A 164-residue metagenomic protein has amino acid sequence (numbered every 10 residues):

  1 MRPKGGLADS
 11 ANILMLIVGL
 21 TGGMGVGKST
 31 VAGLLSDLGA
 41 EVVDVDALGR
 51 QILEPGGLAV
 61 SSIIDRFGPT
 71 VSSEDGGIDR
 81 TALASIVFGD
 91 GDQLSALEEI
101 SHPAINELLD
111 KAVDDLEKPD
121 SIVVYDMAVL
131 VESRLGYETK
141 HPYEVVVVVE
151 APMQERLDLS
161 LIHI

Functional and structural regions predicted by a protein language model:
R2-G5, D9-I78: Glycine-rich phosphate-binding loop of ATP-dependent small-molecule kinases
L16-V18, S121-Y125: Generic beta-sheet signal
G23, Q51, I86, Q93-A96 (+3 more regions): Residue-level recognition of specific faces of alpha-helices
V26, L58, A104, Q154-E155: Short alpha-helical
A40-V42, I122, V146: Hydrophobic "anchor" residues on beta-strands that sit immediately upstream of conserved functional sites
A47-S121: ATP-dependent small-molecule kinase phosphotransfer cores that center on conserved nucleotide phosphate-binding segments
D110-L116, Y125-L159: ATP-dependent NMP and nucleoside kinases share a basic, alpha-helical "lid"
H163-I164: Conserved small/polar residues in nucleotide/adenosyl-binding loops
